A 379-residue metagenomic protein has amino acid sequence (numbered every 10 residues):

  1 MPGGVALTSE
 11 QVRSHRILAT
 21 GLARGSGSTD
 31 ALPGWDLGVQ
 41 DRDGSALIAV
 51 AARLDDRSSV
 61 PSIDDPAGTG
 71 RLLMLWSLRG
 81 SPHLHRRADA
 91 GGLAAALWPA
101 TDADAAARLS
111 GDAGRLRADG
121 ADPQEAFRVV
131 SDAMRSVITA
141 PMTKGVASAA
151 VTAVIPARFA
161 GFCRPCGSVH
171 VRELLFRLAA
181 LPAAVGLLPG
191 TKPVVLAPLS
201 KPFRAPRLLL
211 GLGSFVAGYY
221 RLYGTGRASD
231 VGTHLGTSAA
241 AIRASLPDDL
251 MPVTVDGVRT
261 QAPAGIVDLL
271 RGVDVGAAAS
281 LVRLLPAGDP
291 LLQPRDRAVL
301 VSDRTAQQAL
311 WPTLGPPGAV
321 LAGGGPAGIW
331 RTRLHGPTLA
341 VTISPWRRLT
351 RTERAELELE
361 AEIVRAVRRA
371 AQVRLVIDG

Functional and structural regions predicted by a protein language model:
M1-G161: Phosphate-backbone binding and catalysis cores of DNA-processing enzymes
A67-D119, F159-K201, G276, S280-L285 (+2 more regions): Long, low-complexity, charged/polar intrinsically disordered regions in eukaryotic proteins
F127-S131, R135, K144, R172 (+2 more regions): Short, leucine-enriched amphipathic alpha-helices that occur as contiguous helical runs
V146-V151, A228-G232, G324: A short acidic, leucine-rich amphipathic alpha-helix
R164-S245: Loop-centered beta-sheet repeat module
T233-G236, V258-R259, A264, I377-G379: A glycine-rich phosphate-binding loop feature that marks nucleotide/adenosyl-phosphate handling sites
L250-T305: Non-catalytic regulatory appendages
R304, A309-G379: Glycine-rich, small/acidic residue-mixed loop/short-helix segments
